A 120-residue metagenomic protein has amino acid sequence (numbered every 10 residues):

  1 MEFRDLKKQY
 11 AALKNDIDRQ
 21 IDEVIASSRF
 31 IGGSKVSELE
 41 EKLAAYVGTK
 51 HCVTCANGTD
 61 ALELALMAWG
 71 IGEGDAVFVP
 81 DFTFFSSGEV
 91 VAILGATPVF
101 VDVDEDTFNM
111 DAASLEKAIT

Functional and structural regions predicted by a protein language model:
M1-A68, G72, I93: Conserved PLP-binding active-site segment in aminotransferase class I/II-type PLP enzymes
M67, I71-T120: PLP-dependent aminotransferase-like
